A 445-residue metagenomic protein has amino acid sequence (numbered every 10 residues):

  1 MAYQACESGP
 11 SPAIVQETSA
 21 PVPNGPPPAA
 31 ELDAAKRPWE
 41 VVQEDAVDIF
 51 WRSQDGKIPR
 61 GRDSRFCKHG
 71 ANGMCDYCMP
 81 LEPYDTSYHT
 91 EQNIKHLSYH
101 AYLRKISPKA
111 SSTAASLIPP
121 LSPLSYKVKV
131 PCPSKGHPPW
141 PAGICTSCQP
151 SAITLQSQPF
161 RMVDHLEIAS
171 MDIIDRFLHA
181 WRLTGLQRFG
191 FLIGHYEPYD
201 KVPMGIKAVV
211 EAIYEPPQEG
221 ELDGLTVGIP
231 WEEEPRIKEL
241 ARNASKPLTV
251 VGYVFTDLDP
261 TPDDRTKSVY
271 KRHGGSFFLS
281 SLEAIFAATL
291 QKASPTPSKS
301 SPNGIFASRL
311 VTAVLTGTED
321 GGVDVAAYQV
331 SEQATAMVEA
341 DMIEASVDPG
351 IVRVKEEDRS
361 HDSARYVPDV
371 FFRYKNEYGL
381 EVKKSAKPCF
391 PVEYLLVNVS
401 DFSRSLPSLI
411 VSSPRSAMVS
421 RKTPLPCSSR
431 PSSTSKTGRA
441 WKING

Functional and structural regions predicted by a protein language model:
C6-A364, Y374, E381-K383, P388 (+3 more regions): N-terminal beta-strand/alpha-helix entry module and adjacent surface of metal-dependent catalytic domains
